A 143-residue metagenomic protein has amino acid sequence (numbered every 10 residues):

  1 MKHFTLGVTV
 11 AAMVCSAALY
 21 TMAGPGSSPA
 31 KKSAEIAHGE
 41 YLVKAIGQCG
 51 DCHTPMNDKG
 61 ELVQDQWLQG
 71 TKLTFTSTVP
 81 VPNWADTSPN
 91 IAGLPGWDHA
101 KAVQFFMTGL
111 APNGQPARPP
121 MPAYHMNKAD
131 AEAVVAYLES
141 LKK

Functional and structural regions predicted by a protein language model:
M1-K32: N-terminal export/targeting leaders of redox proteins
G24-K44, K59-E61: Electrostatic cytochrome c docking/interface patches
G24-P25, N113, K128-V134, L138-K143: Ligand-binding pocket scaffold of soluble enzyme catalytic domains
G39, I46-M56, V134, L138: The canonical Cys-X-X-Cys-His
G47, L68-Q104, P122-A131: Electron-transfer interface patches adjacent to heme c in soluble/periplasmic c-type cytochromes and di-/multiheme
E61-L68: Short cysteine/histidine-rich zinc-coordinating motifs and their immediately flanking basic loops
K101, A111-A117: Substrate-binding/catalytic groove segments of enzymes that remodel or degrade extracellular structural polymers
